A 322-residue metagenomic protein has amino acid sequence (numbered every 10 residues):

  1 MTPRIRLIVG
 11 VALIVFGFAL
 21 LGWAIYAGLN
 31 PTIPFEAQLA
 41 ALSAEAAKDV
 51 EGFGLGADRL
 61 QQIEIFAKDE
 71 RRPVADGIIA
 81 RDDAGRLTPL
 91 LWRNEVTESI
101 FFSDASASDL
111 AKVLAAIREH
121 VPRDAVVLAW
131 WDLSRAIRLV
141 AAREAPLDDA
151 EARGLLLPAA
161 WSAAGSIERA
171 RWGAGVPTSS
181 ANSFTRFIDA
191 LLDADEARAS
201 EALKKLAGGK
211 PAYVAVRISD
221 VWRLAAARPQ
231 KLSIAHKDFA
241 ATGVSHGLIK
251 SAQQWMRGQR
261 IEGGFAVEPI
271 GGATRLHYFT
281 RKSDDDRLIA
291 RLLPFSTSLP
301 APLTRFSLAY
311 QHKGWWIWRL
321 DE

Functional and structural regions predicted by a protein language model:
M1-R6: Short, Lys/Arg-rich N-terminal segment immediately upstream of the first membrane anchor
I8-Y26: Hydrophobic membrane-insertion alpha-helices, especially the h-region of bacterial N-terminal signal peptides
F16, P31-E322: Extracytoplasmic
